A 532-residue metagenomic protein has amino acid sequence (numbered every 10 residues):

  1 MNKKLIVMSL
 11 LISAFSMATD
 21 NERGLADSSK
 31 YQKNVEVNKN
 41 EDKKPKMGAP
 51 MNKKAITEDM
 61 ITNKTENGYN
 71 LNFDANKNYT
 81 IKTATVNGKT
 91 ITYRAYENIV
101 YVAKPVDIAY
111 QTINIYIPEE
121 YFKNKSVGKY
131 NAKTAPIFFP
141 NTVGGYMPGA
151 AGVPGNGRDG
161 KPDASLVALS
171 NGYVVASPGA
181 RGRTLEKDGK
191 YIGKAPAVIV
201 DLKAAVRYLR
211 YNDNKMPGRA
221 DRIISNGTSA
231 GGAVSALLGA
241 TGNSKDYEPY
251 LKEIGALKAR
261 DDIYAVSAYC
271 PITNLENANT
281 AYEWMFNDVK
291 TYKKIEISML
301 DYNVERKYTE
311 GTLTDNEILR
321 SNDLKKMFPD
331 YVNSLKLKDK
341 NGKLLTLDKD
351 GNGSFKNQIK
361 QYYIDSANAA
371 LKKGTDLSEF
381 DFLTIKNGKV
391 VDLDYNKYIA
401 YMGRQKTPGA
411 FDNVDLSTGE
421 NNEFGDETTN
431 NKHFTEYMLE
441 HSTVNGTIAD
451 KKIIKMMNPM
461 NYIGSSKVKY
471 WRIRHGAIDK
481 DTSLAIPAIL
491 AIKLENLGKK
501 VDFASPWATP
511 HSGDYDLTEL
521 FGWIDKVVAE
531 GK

Functional and structural regions predicted by a protein language model:
N38-N131: Catalytic-loop region of hydrolases
P105-A109, T241-K252, L257-R260, L345-S465: Mobile cap/lid helix-loop segments that gate and shape the active-site cleft of serine hydrolases
I113, V127-Y146, A150: Short beta-strand element of the alpha/beta-hydrolase
F138-V143, S177, Y208, R472-R474: Structural cue for short, hydrophobic secondary-structure segments
P140-V200, G239-T241, A508-P510: Cap/lid segment of the alpha/beta-hydrolase catalytic domain
I192-K215: Alpha/beta-hydrolase active-site loop
Y211-D288, I454: Primarily recognizes the serine-hydrolase "nucleophile elbow" in alpha/beta-hydrolase and SGNH/GDSL folds
A278-W284, I318-L383, R472-D479, A488-A491 (+1 more regions): C-terminal catalytic histidine-bearing segment of alpha/beta-hydrolase fold enzymes
